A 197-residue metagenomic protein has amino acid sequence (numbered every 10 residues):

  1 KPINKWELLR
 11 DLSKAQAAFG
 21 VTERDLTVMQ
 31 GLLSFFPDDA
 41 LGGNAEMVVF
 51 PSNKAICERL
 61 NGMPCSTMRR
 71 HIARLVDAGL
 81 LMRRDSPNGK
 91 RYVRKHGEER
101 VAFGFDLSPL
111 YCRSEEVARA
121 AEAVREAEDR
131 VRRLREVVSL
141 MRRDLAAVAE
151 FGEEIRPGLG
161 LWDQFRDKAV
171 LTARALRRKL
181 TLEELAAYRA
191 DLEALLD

Functional and structural regions predicted by a protein language model:
K1-V48, E153, G160, D167: Short recognition helix of helix-turn-helix/winged-helix DNA-binding domains
S34, P87-G89, P109-R113: Short loop/turn segments at secondary-structure transitions that flank enzyme active sites
D39-R94, E98: Winged helix-turn-helix DNA-binding recognition segment
E98-R133: Short, amphipathic alpha-helical interaction segments positioned at domain boundaries
R130, R143-D197: Electrostatic interaction modules used in gene-expression and signaling proteins
